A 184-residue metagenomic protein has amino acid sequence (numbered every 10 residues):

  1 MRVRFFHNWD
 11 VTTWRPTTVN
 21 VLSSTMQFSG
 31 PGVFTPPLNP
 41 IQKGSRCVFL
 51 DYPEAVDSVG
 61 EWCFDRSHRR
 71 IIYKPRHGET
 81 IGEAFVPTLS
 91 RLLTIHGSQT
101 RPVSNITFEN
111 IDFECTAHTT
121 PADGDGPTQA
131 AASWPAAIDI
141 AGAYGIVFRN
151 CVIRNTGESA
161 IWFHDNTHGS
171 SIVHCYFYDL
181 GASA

Functional and structural regions predicted by a protein language model:
M1-R154, W162: Extracellular polysaccharide-degrading/modifying enzymes targeting complex plant/algal/animal polysaccharides
T107-E109, S171-Y176, A182-A184: Carboxylate/His-rich catalytic cores and anion/metal-binding grooves
F148, G157, S170-I172, G181: Extended, hydrophobic alpha-helical segments in both membrane/secreted and soluble proteins
W162-F163, S170: Extracellular/periplasmic solute-recognition and catalytic clefts
